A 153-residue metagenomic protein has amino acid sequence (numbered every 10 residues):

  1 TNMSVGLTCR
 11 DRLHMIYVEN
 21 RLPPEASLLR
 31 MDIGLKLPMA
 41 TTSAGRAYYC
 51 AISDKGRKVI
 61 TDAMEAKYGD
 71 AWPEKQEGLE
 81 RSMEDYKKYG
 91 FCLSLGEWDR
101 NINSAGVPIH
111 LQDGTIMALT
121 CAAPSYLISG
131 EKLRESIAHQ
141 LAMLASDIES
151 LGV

Functional and structural regions predicted by a protein language model:
T1-A63: Amphipathic alpha-helical effector-binding/dimerization core of metabolite-sensing transcriptional regulators
S4, M15, S104, I116-A118: Structural motif
S27-R30, A71, S129-E131: A short, polar/proline- and glycine-enriched secondary-structure boundary/capping micro-motif
R46-C50, E84, S146: Generic alpha-helical structural context detector
T61-G106, M143, L151: Short, basic/aromatic recognition patches
Q76, Y89, R100-N101, I116-V153: Juxtadomain coupling helices with adjacent low-complexity linkers
I109-Q112: Sensor-regulatory modules in signal-transduction proteins
